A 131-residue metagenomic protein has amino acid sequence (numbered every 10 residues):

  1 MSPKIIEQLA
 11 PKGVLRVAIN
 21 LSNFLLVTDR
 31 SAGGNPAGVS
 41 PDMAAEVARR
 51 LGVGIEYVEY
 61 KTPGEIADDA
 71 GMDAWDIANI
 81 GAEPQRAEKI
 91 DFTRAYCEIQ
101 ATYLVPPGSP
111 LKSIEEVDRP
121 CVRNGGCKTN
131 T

Functional and structural regions predicted by a protein language model:
M1-G81: Extracytoplasmic small-molecule ligand-binding "clamshell" domains of the periplasmic binding protein/Venus flytrap
I6, V39-S40, A87-A101: A structural signal for short loop-to-beta-strand junctions that line the ligand-binding cleft of periplasmic/secreted
V14-L21, A37, E115-T131: Short loop->beta-strand "edge-of-pocket" segments that line small-molecule binding or catalytic clefts across diverse
R16, T102-L104: Residues embedded in well-ordered beta-strands
N20-F24, A82-Q85, C97, P106-S109 (+1 more regions): Solvent-exposed coil/turn segments that connect beta secondary-structure elements in extracytoplasmic/periplasmic
R30-G33, A70, D91-A95, D118: Short, glycine/charged-enriched secondary-structure capping and boundary segments
E65-A67, E88, S113: Short acidic active-site motifs
Y96, V105-N124: Flexible hinge/capping segments at coil-to-helix
